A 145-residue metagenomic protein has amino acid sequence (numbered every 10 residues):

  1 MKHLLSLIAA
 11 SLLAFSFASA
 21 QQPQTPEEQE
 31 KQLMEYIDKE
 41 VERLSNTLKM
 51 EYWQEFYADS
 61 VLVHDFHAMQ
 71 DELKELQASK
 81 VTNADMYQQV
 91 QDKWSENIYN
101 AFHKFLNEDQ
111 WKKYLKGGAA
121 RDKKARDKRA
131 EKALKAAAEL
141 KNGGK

Functional and structural regions predicted by a protein language model:
M1-E27: Bacterial Sec-dependent N-terminal signal peptides
Q21-K145: Charge-rich (acidic/polar
